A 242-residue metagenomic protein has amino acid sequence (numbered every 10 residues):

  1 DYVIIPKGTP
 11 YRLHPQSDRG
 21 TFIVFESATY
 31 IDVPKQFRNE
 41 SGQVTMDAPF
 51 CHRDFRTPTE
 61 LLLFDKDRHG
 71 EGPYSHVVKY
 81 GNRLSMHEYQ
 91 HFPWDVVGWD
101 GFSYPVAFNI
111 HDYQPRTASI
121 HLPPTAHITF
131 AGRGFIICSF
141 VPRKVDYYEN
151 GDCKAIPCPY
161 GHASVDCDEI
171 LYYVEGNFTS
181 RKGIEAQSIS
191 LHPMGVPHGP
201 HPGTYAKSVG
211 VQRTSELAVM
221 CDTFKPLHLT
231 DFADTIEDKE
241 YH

Functional and structural regions predicted by a protein language model:
D1-H242: Jelly-roll (double-stranded beta-helix
